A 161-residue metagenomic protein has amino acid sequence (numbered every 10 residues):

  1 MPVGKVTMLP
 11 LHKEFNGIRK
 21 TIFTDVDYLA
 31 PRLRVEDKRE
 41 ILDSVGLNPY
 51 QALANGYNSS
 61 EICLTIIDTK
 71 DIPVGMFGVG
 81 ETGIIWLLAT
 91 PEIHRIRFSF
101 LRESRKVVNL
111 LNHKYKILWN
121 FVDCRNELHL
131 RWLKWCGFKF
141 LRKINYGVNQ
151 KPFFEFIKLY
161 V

Functional and structural regions predicted by a protein language model:
K5-P31: A short beta-loop-alpha structural element at the N-terminal edge of CoA-dependent acyl/N-acetyltransferase catalytic
V35-L53: Conserved GNAT-fold acetyl-CoA-binding loop/helix
L53-T65, K116, K151: A short helix-loop-beta-strand connector motif used in the catalytic cores of GNAT acetyltransferases and, in some
T65, K70-W86: Conserved beta-strand in the GNAT
W86-R102: A short, internal acetyl-CoA/4′-phosphopantetheine-binding micro-motif in the GNAT/acyltransferase core
E103-L118, C136: Conserved acyl-CoA
L118-K134, K139, N145-Q150: Conserved beta-strand-loop-alpha-helix junction that forms the acyl-donor binding cleft
Y146-V161: C-terminal "cap" of GNAT-fold acetyltransferases
